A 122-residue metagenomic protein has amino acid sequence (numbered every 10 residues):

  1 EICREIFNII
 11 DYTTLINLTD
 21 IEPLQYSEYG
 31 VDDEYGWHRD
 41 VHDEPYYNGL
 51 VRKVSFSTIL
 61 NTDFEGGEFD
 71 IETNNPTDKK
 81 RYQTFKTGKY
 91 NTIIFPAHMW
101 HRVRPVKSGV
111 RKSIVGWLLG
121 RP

Functional and structural regions predicted by a protein language model:
E1-I94, H98-P122: Fe(II)/2-oxoglutarate oxygenase catalytic core
